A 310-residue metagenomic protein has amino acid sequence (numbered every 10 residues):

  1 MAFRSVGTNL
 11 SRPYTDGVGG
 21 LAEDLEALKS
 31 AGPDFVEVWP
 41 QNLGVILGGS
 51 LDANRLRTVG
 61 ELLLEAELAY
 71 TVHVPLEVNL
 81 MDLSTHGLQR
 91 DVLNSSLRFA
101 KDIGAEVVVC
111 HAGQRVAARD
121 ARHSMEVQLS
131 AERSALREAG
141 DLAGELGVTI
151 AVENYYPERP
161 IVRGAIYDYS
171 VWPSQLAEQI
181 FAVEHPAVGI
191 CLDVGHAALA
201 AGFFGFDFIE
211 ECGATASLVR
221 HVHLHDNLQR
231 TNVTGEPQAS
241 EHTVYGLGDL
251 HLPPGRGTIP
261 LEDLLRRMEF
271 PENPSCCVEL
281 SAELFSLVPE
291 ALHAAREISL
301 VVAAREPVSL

Functional and structural regions predicted by a protein language model:
M1-A105, G189-C191, R296-L310: N-terminal pre-domain/capping segments
M1-S5, Y14, V18-S30, E106 (+4 more regions): Histidine-acidic metal/acid-base catalytic patches
R12-Y14, P40-G44, L76-V78, A112-V116 (+4 more regions): Active-site-proximal loop/turn and secondary-structure-junction residues that shape catalytic pockets, frequently
L21, G49-D52, H86, R90 (+5 more regions): Flexible, glycine- and charge-enriched loops at secondary-structure boundaries
V36-V38, V108, I150, V222 (+1 more regions): Hydrophobic residues within beta-strands of alpha/beta enzymes
L62-E65, D82-G189: Active-site acidic/histidine proton-transfer and metal-coordination neighborhood in alpha/beta enzyme cores
Y70, Y156-P157, E241-G246: Short, basic/glycine-rich phosphate-binding loops at helix/coil junctions that contact nucleotide phosphates
V72, I150-V152, L192, V278: Hydrophobic residues in well-ordered beta-strands that form the structural core
